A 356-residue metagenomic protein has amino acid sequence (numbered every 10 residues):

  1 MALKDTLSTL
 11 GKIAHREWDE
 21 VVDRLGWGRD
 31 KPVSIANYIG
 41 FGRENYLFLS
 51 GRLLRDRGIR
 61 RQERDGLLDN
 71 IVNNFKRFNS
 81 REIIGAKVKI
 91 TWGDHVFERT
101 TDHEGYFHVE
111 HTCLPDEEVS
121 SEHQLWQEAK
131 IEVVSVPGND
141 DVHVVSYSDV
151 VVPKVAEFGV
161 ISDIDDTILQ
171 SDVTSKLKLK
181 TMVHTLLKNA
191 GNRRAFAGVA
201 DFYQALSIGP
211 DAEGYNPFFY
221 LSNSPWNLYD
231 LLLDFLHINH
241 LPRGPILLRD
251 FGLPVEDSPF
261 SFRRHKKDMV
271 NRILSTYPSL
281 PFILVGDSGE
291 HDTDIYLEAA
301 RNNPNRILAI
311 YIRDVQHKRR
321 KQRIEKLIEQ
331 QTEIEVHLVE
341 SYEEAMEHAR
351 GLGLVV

Functional and structural regions predicted by a protein language model:
M1-V152, Y342-V356: Intrinsically disordered, serine/threonine/proline
A2-T9, S224-V356: C-terminal cap/substrate-recognition subdomain and adjoining C-terminal extension of metal-dependent phosphatase-like
L3-D30, S34, G40-R43, S80-I84 (+2 more regions): Alpha-helical substrate-recognition element adjacent to the catalytic core
I59, V173-L177, P304-N305: Short amphipathic alpha-helical segments with coiled-coil-like heptad repeat character
R77, P115-E118, F202-G209, F235 (+2 more regions): A generic secondary-structure signal
D102, D163-D166, D287, D292: Acidic side chains
S121-Q124, V155, D211-N216, Y277-S279 (+1 more regions): Short helix-terminating capping/connector loops at secondary-structure junctions
A129-I131, G159, F218, F282 (+1 more regions): Hydrophobic beta-strand segments of well-ordered beta-sheets in folded domains
